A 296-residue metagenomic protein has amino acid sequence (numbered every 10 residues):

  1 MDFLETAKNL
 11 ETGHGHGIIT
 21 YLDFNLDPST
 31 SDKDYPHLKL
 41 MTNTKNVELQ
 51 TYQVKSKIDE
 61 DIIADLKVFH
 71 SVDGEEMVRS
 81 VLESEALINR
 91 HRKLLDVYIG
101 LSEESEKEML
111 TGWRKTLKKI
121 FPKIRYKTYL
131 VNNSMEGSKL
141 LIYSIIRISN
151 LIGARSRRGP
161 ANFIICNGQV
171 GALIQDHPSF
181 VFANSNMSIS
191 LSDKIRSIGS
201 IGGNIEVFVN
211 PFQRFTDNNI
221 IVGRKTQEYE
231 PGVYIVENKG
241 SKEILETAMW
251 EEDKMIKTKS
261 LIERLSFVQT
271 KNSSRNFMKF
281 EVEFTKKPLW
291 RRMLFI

Functional and structural regions predicted by a protein language model:
F3-F24, T42-N43, V47-F69, G74-E76 (+4 more regions): Sequence/fold signature of self-assembling virion shell proteins
Y21-K39: N-terminal low-complexity, intrinsically disordered segments
L38-K55, E83-R90, S144-G153: Structured alpha-helical segments in the cores of large, soluble enzyme domains
A64, V81-Y98: Long amphipathic alpha-helical segments
G74-E75, H91-L117: Short, glycine/acidic-rich hinge or "gate" loops at secondary-structure transitions that mediate conformational
E76-E85, L101-S102, P160, N184: Extracytoplasmic, non-cytosolic globular domains
S84, E104-K115, S190-D193, F284-L289: Eukaryote-specific, cytoplasm-facing alpha-helical/coiled-coil scaffolding segments in long proteins
M109-S188: Extended, solvent-exposed, turn-rich assembly/linker loops in the middle of proteins
